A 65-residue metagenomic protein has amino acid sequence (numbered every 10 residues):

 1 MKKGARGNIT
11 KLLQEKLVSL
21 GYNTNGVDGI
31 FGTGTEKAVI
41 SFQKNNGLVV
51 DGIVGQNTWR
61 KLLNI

Functional and structural regions predicted by a protein language model:
M1, A5, R60-I65: Intrinsically disordered, low-complexity Ser/Thr-rich linker and spacer segments in cell-wall-related proteins
M1-G29: Acidic, Ser/Thr/Pro/Gly-enriched interdomain connector segments
K16-L20, F42-N46, I65: Structured segments of extracytoplasmic/periplasmic soluble domains in secreted or envelope-associated proteins
T24, G47-L48: Alpha-helical hydrophobic/aromatic positions enriched in membrane-embedded helices and signal peptides
V39: Conserved hydrophobic/aromatic packing and binding residues within compact polymer-binding modules
